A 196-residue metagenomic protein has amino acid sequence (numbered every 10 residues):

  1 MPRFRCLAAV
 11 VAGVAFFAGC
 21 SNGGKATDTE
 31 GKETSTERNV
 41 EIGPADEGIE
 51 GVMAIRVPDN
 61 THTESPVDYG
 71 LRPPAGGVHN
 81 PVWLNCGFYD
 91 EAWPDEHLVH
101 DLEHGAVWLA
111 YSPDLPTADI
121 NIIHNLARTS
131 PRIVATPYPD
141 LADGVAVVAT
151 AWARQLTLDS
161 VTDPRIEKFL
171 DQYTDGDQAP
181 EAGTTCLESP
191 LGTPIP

Functional and structural regions predicted by a protein language model:
M1-A8: Bacterial N-terminal signal peptides that target proteins for export
G13, H79, A179-P180: Residue-level signal for mature regions of secreted extracellular proteins and peptides
F16-G19: C-terminal motif of bacterial Sec signal peptides marking the signal peptidase cleavage site
S21, N85-G87, T185-L187: Sequence contexts marking disulfide-bonded cysteines in secreted/extracellular proteins
S21-V40: Short, low-complexity, disordered segments immediately C-terminal to signal peptides in bacterial exported proteins
T36-H97: Surface-exposed, low-hydrophobicity interaction/linker segments
G87-R128, V134: Mid-length scaffold segments of soluble, non-membrane domains
T129-P196: Helix-rich interaction surfaces within compact, conserved domain-sized segments that mediate assembly or partner
